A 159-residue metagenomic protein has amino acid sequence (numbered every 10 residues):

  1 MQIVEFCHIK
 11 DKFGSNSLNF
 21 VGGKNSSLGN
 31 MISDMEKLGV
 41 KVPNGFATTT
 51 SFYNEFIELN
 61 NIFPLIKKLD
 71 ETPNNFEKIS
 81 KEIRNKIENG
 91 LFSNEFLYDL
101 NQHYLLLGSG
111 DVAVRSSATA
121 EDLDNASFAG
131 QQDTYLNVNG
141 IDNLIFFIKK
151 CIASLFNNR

Functional and structural regions predicted by a protein language model:
M1-R159: N-terminal beta-alpha lobe that positions the nucleotide/phosphoryl donor in ATP/NTP-coupled carboxylate activation
